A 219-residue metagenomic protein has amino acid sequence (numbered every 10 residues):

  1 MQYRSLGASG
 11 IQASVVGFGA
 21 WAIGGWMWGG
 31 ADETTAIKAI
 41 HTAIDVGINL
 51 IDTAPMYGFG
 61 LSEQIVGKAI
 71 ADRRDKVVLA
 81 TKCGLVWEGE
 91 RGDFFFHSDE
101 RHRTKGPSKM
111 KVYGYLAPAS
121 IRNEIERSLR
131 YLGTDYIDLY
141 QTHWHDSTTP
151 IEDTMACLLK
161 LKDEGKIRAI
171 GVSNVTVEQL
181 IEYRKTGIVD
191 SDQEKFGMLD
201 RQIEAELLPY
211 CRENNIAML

Functional and structural regions predicted by a protein language model:
M1-T81, L85-G89: N-terminal binding-site loop/beta-alpha segment at the start of enzyme catalytic domains that lines or forms
Y3, T35, H145-L219: Beta/alpha (TIM)-barrel catalytic core signal, keyed to glycine-rich beta->alpha loops juxtaposed to Asp/Glu that bind
A13-G17, N49-L50, K76-A80, Y136-Q141 (+3 more regions): Structural preference for beta-strand elements that scaffold enzyme active sites
W21-I23, A54-M56, K82-V86, T142-H145 (+2 more regions): Active-site beta-loop-alpha junctions enriched in small/polar residues
G30-A43, G114-L132, N174-E182: Short, acidic/polar
R91-T104: Short, flexible, mixed-charge acidic loops at enzyme active sites
H102-L116: Short glycine/proline- and acidic residue-enriched helix-loop micro-motifs that form flexible lids or anion-recognition
L129-T149: Active-site groove signature of glycoside hydrolases
